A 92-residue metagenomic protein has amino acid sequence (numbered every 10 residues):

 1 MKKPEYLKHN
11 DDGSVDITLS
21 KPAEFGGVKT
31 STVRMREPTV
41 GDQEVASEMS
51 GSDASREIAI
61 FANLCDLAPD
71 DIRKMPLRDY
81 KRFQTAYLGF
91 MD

Functional and structural regions predicted by a protein language model:
K2-D92: Short, surface-exposed, charged amphipathic helix/loop patches that serve as local interaction elements
